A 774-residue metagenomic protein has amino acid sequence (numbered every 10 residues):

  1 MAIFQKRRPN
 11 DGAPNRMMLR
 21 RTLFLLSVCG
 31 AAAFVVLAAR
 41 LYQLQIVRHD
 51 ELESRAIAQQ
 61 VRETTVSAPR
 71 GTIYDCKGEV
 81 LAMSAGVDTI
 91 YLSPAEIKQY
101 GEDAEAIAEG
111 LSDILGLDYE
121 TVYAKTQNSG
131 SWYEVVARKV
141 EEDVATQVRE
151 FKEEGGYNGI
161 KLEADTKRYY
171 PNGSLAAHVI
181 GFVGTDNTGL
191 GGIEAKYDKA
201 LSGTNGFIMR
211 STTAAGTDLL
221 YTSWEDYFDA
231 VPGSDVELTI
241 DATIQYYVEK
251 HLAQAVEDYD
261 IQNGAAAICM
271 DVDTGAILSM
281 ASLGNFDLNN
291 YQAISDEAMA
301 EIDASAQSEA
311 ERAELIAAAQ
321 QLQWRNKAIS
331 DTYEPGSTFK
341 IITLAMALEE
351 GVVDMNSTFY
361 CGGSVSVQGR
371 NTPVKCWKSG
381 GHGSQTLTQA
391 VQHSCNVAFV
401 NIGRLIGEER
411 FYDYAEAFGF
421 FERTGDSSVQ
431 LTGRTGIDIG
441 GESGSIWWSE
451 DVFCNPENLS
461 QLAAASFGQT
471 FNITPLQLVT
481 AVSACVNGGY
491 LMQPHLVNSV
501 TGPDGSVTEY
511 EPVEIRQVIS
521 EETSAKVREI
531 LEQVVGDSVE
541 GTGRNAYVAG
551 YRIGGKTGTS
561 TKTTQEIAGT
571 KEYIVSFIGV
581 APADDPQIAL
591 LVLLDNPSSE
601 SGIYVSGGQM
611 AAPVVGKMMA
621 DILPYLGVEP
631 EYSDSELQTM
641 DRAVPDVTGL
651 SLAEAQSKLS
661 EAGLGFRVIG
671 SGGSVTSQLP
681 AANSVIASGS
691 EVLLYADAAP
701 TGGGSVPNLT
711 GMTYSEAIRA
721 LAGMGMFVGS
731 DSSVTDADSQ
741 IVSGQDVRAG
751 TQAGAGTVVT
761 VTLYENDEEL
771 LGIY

Functional and structural regions predicted by a protein language model:
M1-Q307, Q323, T332, E409-A417 (+7 more regions): Periplasmic/cell-envelope proteins involved in peptidoglycan metabolism and beta-lactam response
I3-R7, A82, D88, A214-Y227 (+3 more regions): Beta-lactam-recognizing serine transpeptidase/beta-lactamase-like catalytic domain environment
V66-P69, C76, S84-V87, S131 (+26 more regions): Extracytoplasmic
P94, L111-Y119, K152-G155, V183 (+22 more regions): Sec/Tat-exported extracytoplasmic proteins
T121-S131, K167, I261-T274, Y360-G362 (+6 more regions): Acidic/histidine-enriched alpha-helical segments
N128-S131, A230-P232, E509-P512, Q638-M640 (+1 more regions): Short glycine-enriched loop/turn motifs at secondary-structure junctions
A176-H178, A276, I341-I342, V479-V482 (+2 more regions): Short, solvent-exposed alpha-helical surface patches in non-cytosolic proteins
S449, G550, T564, V592-Y774: Ligand-recognition elements built from short beta-strands and adjacent flexible loops
